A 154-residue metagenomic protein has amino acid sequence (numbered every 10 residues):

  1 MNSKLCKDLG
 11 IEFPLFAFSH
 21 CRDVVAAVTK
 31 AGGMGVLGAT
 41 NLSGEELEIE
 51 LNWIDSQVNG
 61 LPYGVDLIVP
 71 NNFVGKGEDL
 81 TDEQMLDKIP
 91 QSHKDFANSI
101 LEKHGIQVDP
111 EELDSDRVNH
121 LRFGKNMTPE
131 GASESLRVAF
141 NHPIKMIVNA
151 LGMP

Functional and structural regions predicted by a protein language model:
M1-P154: Active-site entrance/lid segments in N-terminal catalytic domains of soluble metabolic enzymes
